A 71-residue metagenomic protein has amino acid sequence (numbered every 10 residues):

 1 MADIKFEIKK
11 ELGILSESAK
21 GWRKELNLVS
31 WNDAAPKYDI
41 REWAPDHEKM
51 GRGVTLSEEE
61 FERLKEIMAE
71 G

Functional and structural regions predicted by a protein language model:
M1-G71: Positively charged, low-complexity terminal tracts and the immediately adjacent first secondary-structure elements
